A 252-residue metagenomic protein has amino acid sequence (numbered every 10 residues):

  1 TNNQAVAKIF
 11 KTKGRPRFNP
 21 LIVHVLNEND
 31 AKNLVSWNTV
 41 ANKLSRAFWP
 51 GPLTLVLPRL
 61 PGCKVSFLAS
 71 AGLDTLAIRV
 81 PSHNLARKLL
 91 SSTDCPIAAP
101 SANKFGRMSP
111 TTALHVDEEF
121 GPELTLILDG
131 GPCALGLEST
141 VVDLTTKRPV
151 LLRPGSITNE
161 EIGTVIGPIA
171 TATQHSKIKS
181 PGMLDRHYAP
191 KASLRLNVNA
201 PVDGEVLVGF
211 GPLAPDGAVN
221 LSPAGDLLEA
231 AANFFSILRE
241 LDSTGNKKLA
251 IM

Functional and structural regions predicted by a protein language model:
T1-M252: Active-site-adjacent structural elements in enzyme catalytic cores
